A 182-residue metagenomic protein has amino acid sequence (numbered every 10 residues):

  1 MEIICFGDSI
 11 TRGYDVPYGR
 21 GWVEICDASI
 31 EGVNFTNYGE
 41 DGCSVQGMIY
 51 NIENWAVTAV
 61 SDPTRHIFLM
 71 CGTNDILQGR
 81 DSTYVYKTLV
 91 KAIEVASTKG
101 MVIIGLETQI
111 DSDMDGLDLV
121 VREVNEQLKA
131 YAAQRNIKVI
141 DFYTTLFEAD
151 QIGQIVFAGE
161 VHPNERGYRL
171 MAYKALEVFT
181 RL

Functional and structural regions predicted by a protein language model:
M1-Q46, E53-P63: Serine-esterase "nucleophile elbow" of acetyl-processing enzymes
I3-C5, F35-G39, R65-M70, M101-L106 (+1 more regions): Structural recognition of the beta-strand scaffold that forms the well-ordered cores of secreted hydrolase catalytic
V16-G19, G47-Y86, I110-D111: Oxyanion-hole/transition-state-stabilizing segment in secreted/luminal serine hydrolases and related acyltransferases
I30, T98-G100, R135: Helix C-cap/helix->beta junction micro-motif
T58-T64, S97-G100, L182: Glycine-rich phosphate-binding loop signature in dinucleotide/nucleotide-binding domains
M70-N74, A92-E123, A149: Active-site segments of SGNH/GDSL-like serine hydrolases that catalyze O-acetyl group transfer/hydrolysis on lipids
Y84-K87, K91-V95, E123-A130: Alpha-helical scaffolding segments of alpha/beta enzyme cores, especially the outer helices of TIM-barrel or partial
Q109-L182: Catalytic His-Asp segment of secreted/periplasmic serine-dependent ester chemistry enzymes
